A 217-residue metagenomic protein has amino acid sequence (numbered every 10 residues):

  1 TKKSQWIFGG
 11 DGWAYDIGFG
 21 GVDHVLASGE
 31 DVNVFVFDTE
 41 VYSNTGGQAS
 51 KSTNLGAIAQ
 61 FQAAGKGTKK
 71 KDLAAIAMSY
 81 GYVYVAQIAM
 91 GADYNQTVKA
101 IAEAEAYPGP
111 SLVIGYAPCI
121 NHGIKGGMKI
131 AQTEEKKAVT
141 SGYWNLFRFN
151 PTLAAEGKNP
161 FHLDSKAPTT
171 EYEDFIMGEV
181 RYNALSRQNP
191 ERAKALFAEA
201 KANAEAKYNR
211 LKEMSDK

Functional and structural regions predicted by a protein language model:
T1, T53-Y107, M177-A184, P190: Conserved thiamine diphosphate
T1-Q48, V85, G91-P108: Thiamine diphosphate
T1-W6, W13, E191-A195, E199-K217: Thiamine diphosphate
Q5-I7, W13-F19, Y42, L73 (+4 more regions): Long, contiguous hydrophobic alpha-helical segments, chiefly transmembrane helices and signal peptides
L26-E30, E40, M78-Y84, I101 (+5 more regions): Structural signal for hydrophobic packing residues in well-ordered secondary-structure cores of soluble enzyme domains
A49-K71, K129-F149: Acidic, Ser/Thr-rich peripheral helices and adjacent loops at domain boundaries
T97-R192, E199, K212-M214: Glycine/aspartate-rich loop-and-adjacent alpha/beta segment that forms the canonical ThDP
